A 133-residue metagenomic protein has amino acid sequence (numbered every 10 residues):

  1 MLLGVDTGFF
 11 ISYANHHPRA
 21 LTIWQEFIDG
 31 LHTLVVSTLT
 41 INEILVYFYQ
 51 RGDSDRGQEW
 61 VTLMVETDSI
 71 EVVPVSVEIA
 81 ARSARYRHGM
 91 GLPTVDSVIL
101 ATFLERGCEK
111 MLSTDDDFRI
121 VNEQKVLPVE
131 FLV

Functional and structural regions predicted by a protein language model:
M1, L100, E105-V133: Acidic, PIN/NYN-like endoribonuclease modules and their adjacent C-terminal/linker elements
M1-V36, Y49-L63: Short, well-structured N-terminal submotif of metal-dependent ribonuclease cores
F9-F10, T40, I79, I99 (+1 more regions): Alpha-helix capping/helix-boundary segments
T33, S69-E71, K125-E130: Conserved beta-strand segments of alpha/beta enzyme cores
Y47, R51-R82, I99: Domain-scale selection of a single, long terminal region that carries the protein's primary operational module
R51-D55, M90, P128-F131: Short, hinge-like loop/turn segments at secondary-structure boundaries
I70-T114: Active-site neighborhoods of divalent-metal-dependent phosphate/nucleic-acid chemistry enzymes
